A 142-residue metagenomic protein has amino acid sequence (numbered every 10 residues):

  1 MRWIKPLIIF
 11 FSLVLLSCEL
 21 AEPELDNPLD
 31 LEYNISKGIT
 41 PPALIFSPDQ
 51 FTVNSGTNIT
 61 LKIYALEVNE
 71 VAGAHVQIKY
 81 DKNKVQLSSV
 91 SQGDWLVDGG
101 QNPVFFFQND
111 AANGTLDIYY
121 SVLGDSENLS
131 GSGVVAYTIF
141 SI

Functional and structural regions predicted by a protein language model:
M1-L16: Sec-dependent bacterial lipoprotein signal peptides
S17-T40: Bacterial Sec-dependent N-terminal signal peptides
G38-T40, S55, D110-G114: A short, polar/charged loop/turn motif at coil->beta-strand junctions and beta-hairpin connectors
T40-L44, L61: Short structural boundary motif marking the start of a folded domain
F46-Q50: Surface-exposed, proline-enriched loop/turn segments that connect beta strands in immunoglobulin-like
T52-G100: Low-complexity, serine/threonine/proline/glycine-rich extracellular segments that form mucin-like
N69-E70, G99-I142: Structured beta-strand segments within beta-sheet-rich domains
